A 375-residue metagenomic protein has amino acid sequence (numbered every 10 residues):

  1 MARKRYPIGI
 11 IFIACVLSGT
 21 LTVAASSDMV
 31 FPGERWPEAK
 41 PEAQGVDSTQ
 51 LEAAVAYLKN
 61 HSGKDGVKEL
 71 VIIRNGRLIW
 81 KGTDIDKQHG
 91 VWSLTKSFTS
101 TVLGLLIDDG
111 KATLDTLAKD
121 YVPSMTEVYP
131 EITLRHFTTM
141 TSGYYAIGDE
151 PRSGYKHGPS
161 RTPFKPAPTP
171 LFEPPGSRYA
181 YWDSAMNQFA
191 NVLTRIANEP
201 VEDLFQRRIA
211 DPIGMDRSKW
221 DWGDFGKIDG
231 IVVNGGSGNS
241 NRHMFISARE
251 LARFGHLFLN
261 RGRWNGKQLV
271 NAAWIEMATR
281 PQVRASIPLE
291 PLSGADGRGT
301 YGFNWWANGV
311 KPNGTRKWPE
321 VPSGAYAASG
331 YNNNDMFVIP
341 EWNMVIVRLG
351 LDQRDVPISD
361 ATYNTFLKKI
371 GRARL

Functional and structural regions predicted by a protein language model:
G9-T20: Bacterial N-terminal signal peptides
G33-E38, T49, A56-K59, K64 (+3 more regions): Active-site-proximal loop and beta-strand segments within enzyme catalytic domains
D47, I72-R77, W92-K111, F137 (+4 more regions): Alpha-helical scaffold elements that line and support the substrate/ligand-binding pocket of soluble hydrolases
L51-I85, N343-V347: A short, well-structured edge-of-sheet supersecondary motif
K81-T83, I147-K227, N239-F245: Catalytic-site signature segments of enzymes, centered on catalytic residues
D108-Y144, I196-N241, A273: Active-site helix/loop module of the DD-peptidase/beta-lactamase fold, centered on the serine-lysine SxxK catalytic
R217, W222, I228-G236, R242 (+1 more regions): Active-site Gly/Thr loop motif
A325-L375: Structured C-terminal helix/loop/strand segments within mature extracytoplasmic catalytic/sensor domains
